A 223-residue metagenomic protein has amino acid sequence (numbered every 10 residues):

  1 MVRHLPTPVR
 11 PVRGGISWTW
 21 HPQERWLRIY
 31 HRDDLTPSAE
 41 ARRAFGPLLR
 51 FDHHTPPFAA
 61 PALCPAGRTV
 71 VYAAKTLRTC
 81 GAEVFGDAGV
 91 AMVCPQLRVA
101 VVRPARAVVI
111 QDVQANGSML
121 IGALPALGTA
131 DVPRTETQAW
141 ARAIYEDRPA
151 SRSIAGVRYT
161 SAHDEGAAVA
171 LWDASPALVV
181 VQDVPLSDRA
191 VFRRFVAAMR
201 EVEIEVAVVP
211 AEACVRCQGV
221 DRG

Functional and structural regions predicted by a protein language model:
M1-F58, G89-G223: Active-site and NAD+-binding cores of ADP-ribose-processing enzymes
F51-M92: Extended catalytic/binding region for NAD+/ADP-ribose chemistry, centered on the ART fold
